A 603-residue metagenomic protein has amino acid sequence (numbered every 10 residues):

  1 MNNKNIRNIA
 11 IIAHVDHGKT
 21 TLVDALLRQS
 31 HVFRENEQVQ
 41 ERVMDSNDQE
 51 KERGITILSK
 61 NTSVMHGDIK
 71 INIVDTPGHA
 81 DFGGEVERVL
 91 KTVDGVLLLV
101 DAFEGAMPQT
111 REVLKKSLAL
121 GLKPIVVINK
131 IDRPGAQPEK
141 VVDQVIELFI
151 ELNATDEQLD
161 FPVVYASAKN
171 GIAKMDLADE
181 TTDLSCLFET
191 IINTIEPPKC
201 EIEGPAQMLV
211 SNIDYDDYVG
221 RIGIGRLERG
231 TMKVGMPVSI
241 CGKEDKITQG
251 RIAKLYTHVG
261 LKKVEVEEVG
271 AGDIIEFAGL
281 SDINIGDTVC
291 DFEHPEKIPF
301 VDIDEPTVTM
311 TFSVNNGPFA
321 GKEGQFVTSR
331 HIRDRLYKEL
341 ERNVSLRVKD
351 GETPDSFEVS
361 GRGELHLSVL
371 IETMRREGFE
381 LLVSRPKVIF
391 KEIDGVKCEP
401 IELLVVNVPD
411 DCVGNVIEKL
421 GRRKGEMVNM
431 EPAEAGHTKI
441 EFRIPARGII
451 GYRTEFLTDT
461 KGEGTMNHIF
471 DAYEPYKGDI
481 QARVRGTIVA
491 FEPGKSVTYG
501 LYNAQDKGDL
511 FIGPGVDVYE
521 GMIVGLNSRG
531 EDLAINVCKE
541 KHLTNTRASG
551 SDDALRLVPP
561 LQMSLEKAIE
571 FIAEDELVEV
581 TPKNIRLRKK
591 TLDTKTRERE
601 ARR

Functional and structural regions predicted by a protein language model:
M1-E104, Q144, I213-D216: P-loop NTPase switch module centered on the Walker A-proximal segment
Q38-R42, L152-V164, P198-L209, E244-H258 (+8 more regions): Interdomain boundary/hinge elements
K123, R133-N193: Canonical P-loop GTPase G-domain recognition
S167, G351-H366: Short glycine/threonine-rich beta-strand-turn micro-motifs
Q207-M310, P318-K322, R485, G494-T544 (+2 more regions): Conserved nucleotide-binding/hydrolysis modules and their immediate coupling elements across P-loop/ASCE NTPase motors
R229-T231, S281-D282, G361-L367, D410-V413 (+1 more regions): Helix N-cap motif at beta-to-alpha junctions
H258-V266, C398, I444, E455-D459 (+2 more regions): Long insertion/accessory domains within large nucleic-acid-processing enzymes
G317-L340, A554, V558: A short, contiguous, amphipathic alpha-helix enriched in charged residues
